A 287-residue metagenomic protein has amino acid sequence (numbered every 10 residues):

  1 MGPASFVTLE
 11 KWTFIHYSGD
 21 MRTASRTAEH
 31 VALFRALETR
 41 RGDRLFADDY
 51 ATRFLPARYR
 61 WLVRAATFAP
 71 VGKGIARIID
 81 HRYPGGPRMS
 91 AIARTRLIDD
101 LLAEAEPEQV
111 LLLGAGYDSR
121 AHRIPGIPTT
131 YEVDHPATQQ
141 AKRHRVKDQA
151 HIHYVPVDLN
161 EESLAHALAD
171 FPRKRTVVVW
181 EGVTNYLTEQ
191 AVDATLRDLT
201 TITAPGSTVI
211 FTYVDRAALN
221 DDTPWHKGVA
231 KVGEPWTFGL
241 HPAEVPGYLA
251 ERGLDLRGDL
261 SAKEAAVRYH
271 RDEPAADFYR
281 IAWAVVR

Functional and structural regions predicted by a protein language model:
K11-L111, Y117-V157, D170: Rossmann-like AdoMet
S163-P172: Short amphipathic alpha-helix with an adjacent loop that forms part of the alpha/beta core around
L164, Y186-D198: A short, conserved alpha-helix within the catalytic core of class I
R175-A191: A short SAM/SAH-binding and catalytic strip from SAM-dependent methyltransferases
T203-R216: Conserved beta-strand signature within the Rossmann-like core of class I S-adenosyl-L-methionine
N220-P235: Short, glycine-/aromatic-enriched active-site segment of Class I SAM-dependent methyltransferases
T237-D259: Short alpha-helix
R268-R287: Core SAM-dependent methyltransferase catalytic element
